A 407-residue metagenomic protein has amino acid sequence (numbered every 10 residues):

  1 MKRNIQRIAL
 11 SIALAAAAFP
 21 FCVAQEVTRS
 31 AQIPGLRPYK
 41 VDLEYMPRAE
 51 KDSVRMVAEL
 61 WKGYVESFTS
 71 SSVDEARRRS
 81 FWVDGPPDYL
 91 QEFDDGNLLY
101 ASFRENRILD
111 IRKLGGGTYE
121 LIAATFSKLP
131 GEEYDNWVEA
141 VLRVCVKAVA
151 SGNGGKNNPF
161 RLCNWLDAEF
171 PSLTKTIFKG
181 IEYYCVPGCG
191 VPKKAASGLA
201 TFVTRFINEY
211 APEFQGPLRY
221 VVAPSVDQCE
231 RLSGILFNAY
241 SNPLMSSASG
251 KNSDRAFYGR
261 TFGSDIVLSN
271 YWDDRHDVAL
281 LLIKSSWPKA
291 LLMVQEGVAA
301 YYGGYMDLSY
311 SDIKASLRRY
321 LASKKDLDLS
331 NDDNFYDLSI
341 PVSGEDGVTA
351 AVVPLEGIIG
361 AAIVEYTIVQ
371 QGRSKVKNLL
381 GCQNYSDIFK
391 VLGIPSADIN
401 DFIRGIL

Functional and structural regions predicted by a protein language model:
R3-I5, L10, F21-T174: N-terminal low-structure segments adjacent to metalloprotease catalytic domains across cellular compartments
A15-A24, S285, Y305: Short hydrophobic alpha-helical membrane-anchoring segments
E50-A58, G188, P192-A200, V267-H276 (+4 more regions): Solvent-exposed, acidic/flexible segments
S53, E75, V278, D346-G347: Coil residues (strongly favoring Ser/Thr
S71-E75, E209-G216, G372-V376: Surface-exposed helix-capping loop/turn segments at secondary-structure junctions
R78-F93, F214-S233, A299: Acidic helix-start/capping segments at beta-turn-to-alpha-helix junctions
L173-L291: Juxtacatalytic substrate-recognition/specificity segment
P288-L407: Acidic/His/Gly-enriched intrinsically disordered linker/tail segments that often contain short helix/coil "MoRF-like"
